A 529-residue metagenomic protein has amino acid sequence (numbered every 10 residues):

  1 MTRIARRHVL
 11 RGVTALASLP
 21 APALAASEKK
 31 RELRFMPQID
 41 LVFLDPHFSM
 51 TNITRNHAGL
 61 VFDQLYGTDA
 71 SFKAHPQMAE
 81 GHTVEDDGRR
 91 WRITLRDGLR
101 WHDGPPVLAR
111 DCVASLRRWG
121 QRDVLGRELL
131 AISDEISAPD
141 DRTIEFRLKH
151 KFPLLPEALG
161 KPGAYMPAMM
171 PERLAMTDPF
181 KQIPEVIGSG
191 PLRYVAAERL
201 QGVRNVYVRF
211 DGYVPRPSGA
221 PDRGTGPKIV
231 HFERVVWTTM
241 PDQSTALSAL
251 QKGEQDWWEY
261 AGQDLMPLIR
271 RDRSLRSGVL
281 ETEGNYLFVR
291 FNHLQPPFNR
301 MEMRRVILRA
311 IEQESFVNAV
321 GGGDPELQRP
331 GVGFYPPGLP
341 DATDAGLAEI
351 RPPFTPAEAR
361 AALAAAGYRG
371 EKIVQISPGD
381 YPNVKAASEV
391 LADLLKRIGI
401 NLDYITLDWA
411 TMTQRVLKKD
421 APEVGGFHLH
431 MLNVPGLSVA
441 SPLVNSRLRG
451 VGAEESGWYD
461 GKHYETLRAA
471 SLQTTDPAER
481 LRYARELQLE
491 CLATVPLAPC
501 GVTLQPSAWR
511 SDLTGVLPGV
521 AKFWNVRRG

Functional and structural regions predicted by a protein language model:
M36-D86, A114-R117, I187: N-terminal lobe/hinge region of extracytoplasmic solute-binding protein
T94, E128-L200: Surface-exposed binding/hinge segments that line and control ligand-binding clefts or catalytic entry sites
R193, E326-A365, D380-A386: Structural transition elements
Q201-V203, D242-Q243, R360-V434, P477 (+1 more regions): Ligand/substrate-recognition segments at binding pockets and active sites
P215-L268, N401: Ligand-site clamp/hinge motif
L294, F298-L339, A386-A387, C491-P499: Periplasmic-binding protein-like
I350-P352, D403-Q414, S441-S511: Extracytoplasmic/peripheral linker and loop segments enriched in polar/acidic and small residues with frequent Thr/Pro
S507-G529: Long beta-strand-rich cores associated with HINT superfamily self-processing modules
